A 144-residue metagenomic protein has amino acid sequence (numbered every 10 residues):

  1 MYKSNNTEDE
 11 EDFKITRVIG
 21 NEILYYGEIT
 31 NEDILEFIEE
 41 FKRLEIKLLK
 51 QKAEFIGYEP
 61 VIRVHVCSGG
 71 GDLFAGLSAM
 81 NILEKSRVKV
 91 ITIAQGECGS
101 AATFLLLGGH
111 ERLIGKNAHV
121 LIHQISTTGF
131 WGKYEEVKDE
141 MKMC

Functional and structural regions predicted by a protein language model:
M1-C144: Terminal-region recognition feature
